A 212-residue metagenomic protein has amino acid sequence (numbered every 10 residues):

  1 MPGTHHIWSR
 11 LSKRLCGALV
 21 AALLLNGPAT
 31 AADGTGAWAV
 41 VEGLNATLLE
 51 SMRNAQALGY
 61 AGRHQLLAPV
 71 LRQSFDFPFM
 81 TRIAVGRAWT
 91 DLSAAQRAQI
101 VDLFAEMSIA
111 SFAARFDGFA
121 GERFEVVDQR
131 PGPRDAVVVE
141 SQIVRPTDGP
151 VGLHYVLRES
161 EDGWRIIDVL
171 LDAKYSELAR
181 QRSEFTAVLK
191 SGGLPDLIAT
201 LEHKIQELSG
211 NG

Functional and structural regions predicted by a protein language model:
P2-C16: Bacterial N-terminal signal peptides that target proteins for export
R14-N26: Bacterial N-terminal signal peptides
G27-A31: Sec/Tat signal peptide C-region and signal peptidase I cleavage site
G34-F112: Early exported N-terminus immediately downstream of N-terminal targeting peptides
T35, A39, E50, N54-A61 (+7 more regions): Surface-exposed, polar/charged faces of alpha-helical domains in mature secreted/periplasmic/lumenal proteins
I109-V151, L201-G212: Surface-exposed, charged secondary-structure patches
G152-R180: Short beta-strand edge/turn micro-motifs at domain boundaries
L170-G212: Low-complexity, intrinsically disordered terminal/linker segments enriched in charged and Gly/Pro repeats
